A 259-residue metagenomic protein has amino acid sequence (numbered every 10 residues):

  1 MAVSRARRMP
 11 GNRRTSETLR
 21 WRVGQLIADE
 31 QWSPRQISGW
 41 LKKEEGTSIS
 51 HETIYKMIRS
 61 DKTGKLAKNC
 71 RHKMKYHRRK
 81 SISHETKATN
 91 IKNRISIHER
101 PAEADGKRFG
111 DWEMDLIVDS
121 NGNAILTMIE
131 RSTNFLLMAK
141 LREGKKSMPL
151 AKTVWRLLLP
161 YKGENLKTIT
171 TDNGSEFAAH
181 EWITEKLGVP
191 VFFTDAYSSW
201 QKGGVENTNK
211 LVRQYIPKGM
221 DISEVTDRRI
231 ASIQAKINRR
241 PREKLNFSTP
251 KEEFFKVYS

Functional and structural regions predicted by a protein language model:
M1, R5-A6, S48-A104: Basic, flexible linker segments flanking DNA-binding modules in nucleic acid-interacting mobile-element proteins
M1-E30, W40: Short, basic alpha-helical/linker "hinge" immediately adjacent to a nucleic-acid-recognition surface
W32, L41-T53: Short, basic interhelical loop/turn and adjoining N-cap of the next helix at nucleic-acid- or acidic-partner-contacting
F109-V118: Two-metal-ion RNase H-like nuclease active-site motif
I117, N121-L137: Short conserved beta-strand segments at catalytic cores or DNA/RNA-binding microdomains of nucleic-acid binding
V118-N121, M138-G163: Active-site beta-loop-alpha junctions of metal-dependent nucleic acid enzymes, especially the RNase H-like/DDE
T171-N173, A178-T184, F193-I216, S223-A235: RNase H-like two-metal-ion nuclease catalytic core shared by retroviral integrases and related mobile-element nucleases
K218-S259: C-terminal domain-tail junction helix/linker
